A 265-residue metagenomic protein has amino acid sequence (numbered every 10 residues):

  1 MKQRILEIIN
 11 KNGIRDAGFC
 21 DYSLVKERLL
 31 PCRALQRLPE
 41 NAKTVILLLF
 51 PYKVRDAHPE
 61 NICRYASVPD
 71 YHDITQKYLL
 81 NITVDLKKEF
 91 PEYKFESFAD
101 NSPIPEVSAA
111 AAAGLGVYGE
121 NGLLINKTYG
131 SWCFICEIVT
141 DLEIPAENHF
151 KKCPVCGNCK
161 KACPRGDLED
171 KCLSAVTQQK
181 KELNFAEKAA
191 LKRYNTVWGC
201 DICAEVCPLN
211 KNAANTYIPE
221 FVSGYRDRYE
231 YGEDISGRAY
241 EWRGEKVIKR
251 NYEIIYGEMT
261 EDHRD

Functional and structural regions predicted by a protein language model:
M1-K152: Auxiliary alpha/beta "docking" domains used to position bulky ligands
D141, L173-E182: A short, charged helix-loop
P145-P154, L191-C200: Immediate flanking context of iron-sulfur cluster ligation sites
N158-T177, R193-F221: Iron-sulfur cluster-binding cysteine motifs and their immediate structural context in ferredoxin-like electron-transfer
N184-L191: Short linker/helix segments within small regulatory modules
S223-R228, E233-W242: Alpha-helical adaptor scaffolds
N251, I255-E258: Core register positions within helices of long alpha-helical scaffolds
